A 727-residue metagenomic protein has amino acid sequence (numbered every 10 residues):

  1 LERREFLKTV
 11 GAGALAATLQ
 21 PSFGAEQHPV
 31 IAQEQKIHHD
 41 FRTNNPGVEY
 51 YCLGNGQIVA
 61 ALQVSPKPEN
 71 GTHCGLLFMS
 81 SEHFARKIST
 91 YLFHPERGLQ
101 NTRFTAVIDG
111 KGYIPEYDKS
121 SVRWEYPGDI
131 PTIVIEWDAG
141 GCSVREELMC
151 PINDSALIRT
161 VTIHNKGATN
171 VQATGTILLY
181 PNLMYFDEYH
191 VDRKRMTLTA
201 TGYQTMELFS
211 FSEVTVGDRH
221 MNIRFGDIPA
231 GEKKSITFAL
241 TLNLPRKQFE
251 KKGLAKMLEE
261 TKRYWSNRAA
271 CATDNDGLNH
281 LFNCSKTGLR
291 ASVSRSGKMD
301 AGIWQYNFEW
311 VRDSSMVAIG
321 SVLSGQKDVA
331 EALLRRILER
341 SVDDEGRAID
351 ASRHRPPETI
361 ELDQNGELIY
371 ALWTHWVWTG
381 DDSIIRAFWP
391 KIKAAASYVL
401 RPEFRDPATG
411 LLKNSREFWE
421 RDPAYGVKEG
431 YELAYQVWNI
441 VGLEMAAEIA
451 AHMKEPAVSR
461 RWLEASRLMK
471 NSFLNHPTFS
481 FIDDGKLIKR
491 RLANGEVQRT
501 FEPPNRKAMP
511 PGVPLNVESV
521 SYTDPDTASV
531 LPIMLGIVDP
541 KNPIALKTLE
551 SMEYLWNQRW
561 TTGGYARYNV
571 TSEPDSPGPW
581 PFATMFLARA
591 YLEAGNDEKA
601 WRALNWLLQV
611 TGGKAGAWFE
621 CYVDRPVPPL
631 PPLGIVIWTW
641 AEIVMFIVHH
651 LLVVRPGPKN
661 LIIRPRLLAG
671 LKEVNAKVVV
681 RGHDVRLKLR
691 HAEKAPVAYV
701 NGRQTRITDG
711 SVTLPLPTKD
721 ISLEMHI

Functional and structural regions predicted by a protein language model:
L1, T174-I177, E250-A255, A332-R335 (+8 more regions): Composition- and surface-driven signal marking solvent-exposed, interaction-prone regions in large proteins
R3, Q27-D274, V653-I727: Terminal accessory carbohydrate-recognition/targeting modules of carbohydrate-active enzymes
E5-A25: N-terminal export signals
P29-T102, E309, I360-H375, G495-I544 (+2 more regions): C-terminal capping/lid segments that line or modulate ligand- or cofactor-binding pockets
L254, F308-L411, Y431-I440, T584-L587 (+3 more regions): Aromatic-rich carbohydrate-recognition surfaces in CAZymes
A269-F308, A332-I360, R401-G430, N471-W580 (+6 more regions): Extended glycan-interaction surfaces of carbohydrate-active proteins
C271-N279, V322-L334, W376-K393, F404-A408 (+4 more regions): Structural helix-adjacent loops and short alpha-helical linkers that scaffold large soluble proteins
I440-L443, A447: Non-transmembrane amphipathic alpha-helical segments
